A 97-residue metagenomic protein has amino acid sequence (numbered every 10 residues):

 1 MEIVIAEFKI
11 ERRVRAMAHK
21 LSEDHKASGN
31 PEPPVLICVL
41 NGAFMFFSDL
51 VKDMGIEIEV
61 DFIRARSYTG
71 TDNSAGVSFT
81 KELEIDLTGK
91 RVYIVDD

Functional and structural regions predicted by a protein language model:
M1-D96: PRPP-associated nucleotide enzymes
